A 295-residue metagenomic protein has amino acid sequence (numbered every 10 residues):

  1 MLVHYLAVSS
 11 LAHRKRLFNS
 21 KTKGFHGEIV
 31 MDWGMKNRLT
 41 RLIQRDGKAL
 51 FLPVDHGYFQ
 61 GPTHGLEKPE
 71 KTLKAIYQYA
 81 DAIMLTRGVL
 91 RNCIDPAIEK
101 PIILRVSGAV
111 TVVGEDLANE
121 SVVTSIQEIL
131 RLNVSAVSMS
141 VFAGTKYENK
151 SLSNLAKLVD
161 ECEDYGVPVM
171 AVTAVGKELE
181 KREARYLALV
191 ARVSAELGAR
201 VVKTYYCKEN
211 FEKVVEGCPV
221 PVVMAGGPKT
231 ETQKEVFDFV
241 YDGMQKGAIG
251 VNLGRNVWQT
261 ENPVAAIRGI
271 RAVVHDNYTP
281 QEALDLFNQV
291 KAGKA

Functional and structural regions predicted by a protein language model:
G24-E99, L104: Conserved N-terminal beta1-alpha1 strand-loop-helix module at the mouth
F51, G57-I83, S107-A109, A118-V220 (+1 more regions): Alpha/beta enzyme core
V54, R87, V141, Y206 (+2 more regions): Short secondary-structure boundary segments
P101-V106, P221-G226: Short hydrophobic/aromatic-enriched beta-strand-loop microsegments
I249-W258: Short acidic/histidine-rich active-site segments
Q259-K291: C-terminal helical cap(s) of enzyme catalytic domains, especially alpha/beta-barrels
